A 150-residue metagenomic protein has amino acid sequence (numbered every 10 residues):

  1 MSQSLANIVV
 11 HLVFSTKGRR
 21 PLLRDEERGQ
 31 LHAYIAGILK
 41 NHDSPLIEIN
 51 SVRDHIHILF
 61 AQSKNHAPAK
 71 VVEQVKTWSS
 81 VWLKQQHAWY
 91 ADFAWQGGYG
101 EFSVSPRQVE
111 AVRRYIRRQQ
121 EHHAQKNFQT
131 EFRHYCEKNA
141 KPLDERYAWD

Functional and structural regions predicted by a protein language model:
M1-D150: Basic nucleic-acid-binding interfaces
